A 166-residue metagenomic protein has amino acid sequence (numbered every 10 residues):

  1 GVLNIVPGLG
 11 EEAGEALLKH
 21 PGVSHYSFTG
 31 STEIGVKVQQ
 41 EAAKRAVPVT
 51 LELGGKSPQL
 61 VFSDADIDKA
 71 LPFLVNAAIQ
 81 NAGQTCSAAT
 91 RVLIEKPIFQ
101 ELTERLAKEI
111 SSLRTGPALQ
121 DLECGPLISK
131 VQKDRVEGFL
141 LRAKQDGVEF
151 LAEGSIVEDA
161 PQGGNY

Functional and structural regions predicted by a protein language model:
G1, L18-H25: Short, surface-exposed connector motifs at secondary-structure boundaries
G1-G14: PLP-dependent aminotransferase-like
G8-E11, G22-V23, P58: A broad detector of the eukaryotic-type serine/threonine protein kinase catalytic domain
G14-L18, L71: Short hydrophobic/charged patches on amphipathic alpha-helices used for structural packing and interfaces
H25, S31-Y166: ALDH superfamily catalytic-core signature
